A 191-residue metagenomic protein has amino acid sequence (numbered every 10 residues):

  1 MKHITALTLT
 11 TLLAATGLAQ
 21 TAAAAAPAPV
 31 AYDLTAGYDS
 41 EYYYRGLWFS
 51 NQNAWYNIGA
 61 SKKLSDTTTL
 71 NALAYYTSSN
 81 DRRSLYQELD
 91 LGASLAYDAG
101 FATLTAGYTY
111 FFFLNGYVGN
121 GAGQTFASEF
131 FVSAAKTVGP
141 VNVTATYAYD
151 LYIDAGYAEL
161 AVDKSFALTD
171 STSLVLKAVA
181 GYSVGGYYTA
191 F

Functional and structural regions predicted by a protein language model:
M1-A31, T67: Cleavable N-terminal export/targeting peptides
V30, S50-Y56, L85-L89, Q124-F130 (+1 more regions): Residues that define the transmembrane beta-barrel architecture of outer-membrane proteins
A36: Nucleotide-sugar donor-binding/catalytic module of glycosyltransferases that assemble extracellular/cell-envelope
Y42-W55, A74-N80: Surface-exposed strand-loop-strand hairpins of Gram-negative outer-membrane beta-barrel proteins
R45-L47, D81-L85, L104, N115-G119 (+2 more regions): Outer-membrane beta-barrel proteins
N57, K62-T69, Y76, N80 (+5 more regions): Outer-membrane beta-barrel transmembrane domain signature
T68-A99, T105-Q124: Surface-exposed loop and membrane-interface regions of Gram-negative outer-membrane beta-barrel proteins
